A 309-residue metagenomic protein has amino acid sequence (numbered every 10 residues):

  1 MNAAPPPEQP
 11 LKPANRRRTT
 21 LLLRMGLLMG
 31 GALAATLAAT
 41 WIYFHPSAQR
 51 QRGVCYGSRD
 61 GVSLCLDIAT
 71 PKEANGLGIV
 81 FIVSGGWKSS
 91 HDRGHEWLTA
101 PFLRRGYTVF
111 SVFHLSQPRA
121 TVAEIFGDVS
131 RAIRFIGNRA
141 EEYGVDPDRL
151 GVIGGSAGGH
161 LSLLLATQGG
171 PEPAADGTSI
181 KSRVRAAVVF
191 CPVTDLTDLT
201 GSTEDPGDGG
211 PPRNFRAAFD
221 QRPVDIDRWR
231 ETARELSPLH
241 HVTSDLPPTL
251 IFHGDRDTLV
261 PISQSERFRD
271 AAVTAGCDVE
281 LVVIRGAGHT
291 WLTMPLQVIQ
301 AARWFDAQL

Functional and structural regions predicted by a protein language model:
L37-E73: N-terminal cap/lid segment of alpha/beta-hydrolase-fold proteins
C55-Y56, S90-D92, L98, F110-P147 (+1 more regions): Catalytic nucleophile-loop/oxyanion-hole region of alpha/beta-hydrolase and closely related hydrolase-like folds
R59, D198-H241: Mobile cap/lid helix-loop segments that gate and shape the active-site cleft of serine hydrolases
N75-G86: Short beta-strand element of the alpha/beta-hydrolase
R134-E204: Primarily recognizes the serine-hydrolase "nucleophile elbow" in alpha/beta-hydrolase and SGNH/GDSL folds
D245, I251-H253, D257: Short beta-strand/loop motif that positions the catalytic acidic residue of the alpha/beta-hydrolase fold
T258-R267: Conserved alpha/beta-hydrolase "acid-adjacent" motif
P295-L309: Catalytic active-site module of serine/aspartate enzymes centered on a nucleophile-bearing elbow/loop
